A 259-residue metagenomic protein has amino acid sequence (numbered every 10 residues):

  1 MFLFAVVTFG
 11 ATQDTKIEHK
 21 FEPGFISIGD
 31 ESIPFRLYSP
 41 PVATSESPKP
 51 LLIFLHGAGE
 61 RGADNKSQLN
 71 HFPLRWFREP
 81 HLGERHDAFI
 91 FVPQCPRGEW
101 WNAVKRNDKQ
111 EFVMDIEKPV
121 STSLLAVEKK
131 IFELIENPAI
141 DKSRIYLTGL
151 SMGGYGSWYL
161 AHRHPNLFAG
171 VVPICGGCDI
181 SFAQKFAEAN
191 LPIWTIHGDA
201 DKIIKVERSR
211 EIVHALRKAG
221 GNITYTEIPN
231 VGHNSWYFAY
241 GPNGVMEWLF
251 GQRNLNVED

Functional and structural regions predicted by a protein language model:
T8-L51, A88, S123, E128-K129 (+6 more regions): A domain-start/cap signature at the N-terminus of enzymes
V42-S47, N102-S151: Gly/Ser-rich "nucleophile elbow"/oxyanion-hole loop immediately N-terminal to the catalytic nucleophile in hydrolases
I53-L55, I174, I228: Alpha/beta-hydrolase
L55-G57, H197: The conserved beta1-alpha1 loop
A58-L124: Active-site machinery of serine-nucleophile hydrolases
H86, A187-I193: Short, proline-enriched alpha-helix->beta-strand connector loops that line the catalytic pocket of alpha/beta-hydrolase
F132-E188: Primarily recognizes the serine-hydrolase "nucleophile elbow" in alpha/beta-hydrolase and SGNH/GDSL folds
P192-I196, A200-D259: C-terminal catalytic histidine-bearing segment of alpha/beta-hydrolase fold enzymes
